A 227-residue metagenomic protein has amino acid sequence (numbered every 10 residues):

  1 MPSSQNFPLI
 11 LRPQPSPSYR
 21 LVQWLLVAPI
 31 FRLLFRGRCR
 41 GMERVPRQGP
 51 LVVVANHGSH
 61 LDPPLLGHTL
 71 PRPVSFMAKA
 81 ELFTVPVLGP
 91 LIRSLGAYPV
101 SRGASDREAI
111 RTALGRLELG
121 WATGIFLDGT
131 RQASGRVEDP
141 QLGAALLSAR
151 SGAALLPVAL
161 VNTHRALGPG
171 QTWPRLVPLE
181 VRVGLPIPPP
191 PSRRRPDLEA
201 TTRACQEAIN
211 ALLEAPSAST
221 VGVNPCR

Functional and structural regions predicted by a protein language model:
P2-G41, R47, L65, V85-L95: A transmembrane-helix-recognition feature enriched in membrane-embedded lipid enzymes and envelope glyco-/phospholipid
P2-S18, R107-R227: Non-catalytic C-terminal accessory region of glycerolipid acyltransferases and related lyso-lipid remodeling enzymes
L26-A28, S94-V100, L127-R131: Short, basic, glycine/proline-bearing loop/turn elements
R32-L33, R47-A104, T112: Catalytic core of membrane glycerolipid acyltransferases/transacylases, capturing the structured, soluble-facing
G37-M42, L61-P63, I110-T112, L167-P169: A generic local structural motif
E43, A80, S101, A159 (+1 more regions): Residues at the C-termini of beta-strands that transition into short coil/loop
V45-R47, R116-L117: Phosphate-binding P-loop
